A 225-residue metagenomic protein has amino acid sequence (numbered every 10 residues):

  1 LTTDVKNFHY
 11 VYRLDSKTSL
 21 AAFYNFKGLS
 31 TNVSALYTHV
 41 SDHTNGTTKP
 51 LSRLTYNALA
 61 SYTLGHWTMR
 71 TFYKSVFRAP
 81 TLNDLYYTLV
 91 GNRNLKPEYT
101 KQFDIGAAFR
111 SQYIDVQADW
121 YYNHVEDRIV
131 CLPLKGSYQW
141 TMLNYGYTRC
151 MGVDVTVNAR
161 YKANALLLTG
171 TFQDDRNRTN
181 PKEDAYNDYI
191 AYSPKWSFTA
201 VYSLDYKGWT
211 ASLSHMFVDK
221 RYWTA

Functional and structural regions predicted by a protein language model:
L1-L64, Y73, A79, T169: Signature of Gram-negative outer-membrane beta-barrel scaffolds
L1-T2, F26-G28, Y37-H43, L64 (+10 more regions): Transmembrane beta-strands of outer-membrane beta-barrel pores
L1-Y10, H43-L51, T81-T88, R128-G136 (+3 more regions): Outer-membrane beta-barrel translocator domains and adjoining extracellular loop/strand segments of Gram-negative
A21, G106, V201: Short, surface-exposed charged micro-motifs
N25-N32, Y122-H124, T141-T224: Gram-negative outer-membrane beta-barrel transporters
S34, N45, R70-F72, N83 (+6 more regions): Short linear functional motifs in flexible/disordered or boundary regions
T48-P50, T55-L59, T63, W67-T68 (+3 more regions): Outer-membrane beta-barrel signature, preferentially recognizing the C-terminal barrel domain of Gram-negative
